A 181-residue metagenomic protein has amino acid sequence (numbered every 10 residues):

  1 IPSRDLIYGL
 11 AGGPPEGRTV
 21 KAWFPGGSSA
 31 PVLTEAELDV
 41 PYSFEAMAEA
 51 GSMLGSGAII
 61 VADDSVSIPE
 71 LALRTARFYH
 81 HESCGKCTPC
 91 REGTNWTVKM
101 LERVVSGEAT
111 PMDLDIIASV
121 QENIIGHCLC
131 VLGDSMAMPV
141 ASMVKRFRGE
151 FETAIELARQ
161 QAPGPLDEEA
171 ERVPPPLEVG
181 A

Functional and structural regions predicted by a protein language model:
I1-A181: Redox cofactor-anchoring modules in respiratory/redox and cofactor-processing assemblies
